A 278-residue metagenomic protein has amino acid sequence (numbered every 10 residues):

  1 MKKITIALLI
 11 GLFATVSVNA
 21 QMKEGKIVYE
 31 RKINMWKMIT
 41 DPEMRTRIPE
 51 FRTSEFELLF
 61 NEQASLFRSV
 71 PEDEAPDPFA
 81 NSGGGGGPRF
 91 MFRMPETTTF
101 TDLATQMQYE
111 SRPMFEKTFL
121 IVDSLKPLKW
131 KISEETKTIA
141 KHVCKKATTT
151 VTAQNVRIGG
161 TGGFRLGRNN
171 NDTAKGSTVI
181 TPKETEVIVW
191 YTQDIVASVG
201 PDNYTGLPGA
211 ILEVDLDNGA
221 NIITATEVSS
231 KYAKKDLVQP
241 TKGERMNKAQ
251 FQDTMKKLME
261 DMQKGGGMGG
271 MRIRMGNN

Functional and structural regions predicted by a protein language model:
M1-I27, N278: Bacterial Sec-dependent N-terminal signal peptides
M22-N278: Extended soluble regions of mature proteins
